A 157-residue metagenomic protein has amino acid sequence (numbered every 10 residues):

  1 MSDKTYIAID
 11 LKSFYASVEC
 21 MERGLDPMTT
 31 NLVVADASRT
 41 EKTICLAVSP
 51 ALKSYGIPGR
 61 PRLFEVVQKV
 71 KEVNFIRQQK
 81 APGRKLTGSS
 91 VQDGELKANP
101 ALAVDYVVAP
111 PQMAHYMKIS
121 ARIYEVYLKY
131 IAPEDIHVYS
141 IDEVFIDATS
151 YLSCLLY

Functional and structural regions predicted by a protein language model:
M1-L156: Gly/Gly-Pro- and Ser/Thr-rich, intrinsically disordered tail segments characteristic of DNA damage-repair and tolerance
